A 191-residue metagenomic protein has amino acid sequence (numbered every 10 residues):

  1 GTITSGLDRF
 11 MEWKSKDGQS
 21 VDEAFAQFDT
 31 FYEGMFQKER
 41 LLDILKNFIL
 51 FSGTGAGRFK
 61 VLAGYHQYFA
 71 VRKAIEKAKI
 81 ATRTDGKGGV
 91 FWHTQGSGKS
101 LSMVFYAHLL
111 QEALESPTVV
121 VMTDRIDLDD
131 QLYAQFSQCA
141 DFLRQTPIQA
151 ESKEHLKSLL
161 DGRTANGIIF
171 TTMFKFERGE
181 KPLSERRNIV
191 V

Functional and structural regions predicted by a protein language model:
G1, I148-Q149, V191: Short, hydrophobic beta-strand segments that form beta-sheet elements in well-ordered domains
G1-T118, D127, Q131-L143, T164-I168 (+1 more regions): ATP-dependent helicase/translocase motor core
V121, I169-T171, V191: Hydrophobic positions in the central parallel beta-sheet of the AAA+
I126, P147-K157, T172-R178: Conserved helicase motor
Q131, R178-G179: Phosphate- and divalent-cation-binding pockets in alpha/beta enzyme and binding domains that engage nucleotide-derived
E151-I169, P182-R186: Conserved motor-coupling elements within RecA-like helicase/translocase cores
R178, N188-V191: Short, intrinsically disordered, charge-balanced linker/junction segments flanking boundaries in proteins
